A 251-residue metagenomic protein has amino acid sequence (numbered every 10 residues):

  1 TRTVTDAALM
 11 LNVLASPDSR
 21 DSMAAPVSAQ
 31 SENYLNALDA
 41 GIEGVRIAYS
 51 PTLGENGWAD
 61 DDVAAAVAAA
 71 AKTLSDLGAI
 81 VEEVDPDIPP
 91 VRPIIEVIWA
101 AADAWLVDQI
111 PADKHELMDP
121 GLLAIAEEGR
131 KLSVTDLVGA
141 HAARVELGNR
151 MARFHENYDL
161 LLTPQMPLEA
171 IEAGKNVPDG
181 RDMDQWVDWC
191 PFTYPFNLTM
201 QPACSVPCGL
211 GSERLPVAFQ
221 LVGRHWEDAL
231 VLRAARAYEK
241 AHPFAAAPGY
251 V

Functional and structural regions predicted by a protein language model:
T1-A65, A69, A241-V251: A short helix-breaking turn/cap at a secondary-structure junction
T1-P17, N197-A218: Short glycine/serine-rich loop segments
M23-V27, I94, W99, G139 (+1 more regions): Short, surface-exposed loop/helix-turn segments at secondary-structure junctions that function as lids/hinges flanking
N33-N36, A59-D85, V107-D113, L137 (+2 more regions): Acyltransferase
N36-P51, A100-A152, P164, S205-P216: Short helix-loop capping/hinge segments that flank enzyme active sites or metal/cofactor-binding pockets
T52, P86-D87, P164-P167: Short, well-ordered beta-to-alpha junction loops that form the rim of enzyme active sites and present histidine/acidic
R150-R153, M183-V206: Small-aliphatic-rich amphipathic alpha-helix that forms the alpha element of a beta-alpha
L215-R224, V231-L232: Short, well-ordered beta-strand elements
